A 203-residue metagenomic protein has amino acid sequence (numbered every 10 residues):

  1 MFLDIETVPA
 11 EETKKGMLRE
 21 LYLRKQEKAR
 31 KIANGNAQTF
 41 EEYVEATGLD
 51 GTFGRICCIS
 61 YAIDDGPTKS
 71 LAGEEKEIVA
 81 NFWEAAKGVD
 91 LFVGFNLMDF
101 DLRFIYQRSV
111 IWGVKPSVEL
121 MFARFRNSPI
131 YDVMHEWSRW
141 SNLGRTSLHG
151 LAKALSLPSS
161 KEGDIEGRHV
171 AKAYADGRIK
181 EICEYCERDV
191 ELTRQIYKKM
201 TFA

Functional and structural regions predicted by a protein language model:
M1-Q107: Conserved non-catalytic scaffold segment of RNase H-like nuclease domains
G54-A72, E84, V89-E184, R188-A203: Metal-dependent phosphoesterase core characteristic of DEDDh/y 3'-5' exonuclease domains
